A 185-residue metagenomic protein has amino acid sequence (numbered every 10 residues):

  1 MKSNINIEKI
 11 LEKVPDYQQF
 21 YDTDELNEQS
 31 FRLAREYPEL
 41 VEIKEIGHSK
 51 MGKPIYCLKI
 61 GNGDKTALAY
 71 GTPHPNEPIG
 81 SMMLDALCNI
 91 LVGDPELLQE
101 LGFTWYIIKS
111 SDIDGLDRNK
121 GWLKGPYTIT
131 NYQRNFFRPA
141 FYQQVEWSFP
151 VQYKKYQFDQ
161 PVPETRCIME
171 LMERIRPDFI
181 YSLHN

Functional and structural regions predicted by a protein language model:
M1-I55: Short glycine- and acidic-rich boundary segments immediately preceding or forming the N-terminal edge of structured
D22-E25, I79-M83: Short amphipathic alpha-helical segments
I46, I60, Y70, S110: Acidic/polar N-terminal loop/beta-strand segments that form early-domain functional surfaces
S49-M51, P75-E77, N185: Gly/Ser/Thr-rich loops at beta-strand to alpha-helix junctions that form or flank small-molecule/cofactor-binding
Y56-D64: Short beta-strand-to-loop junctions in surface cap/lid or active-site-entrance loops
D64-T66, P78-I79, A86, L91-N185: Active-site/substrate-binding loop(s) of hydrolase catalytic cores
T66-H74: Short beta-strand element of the alpha/beta-hydrolase
